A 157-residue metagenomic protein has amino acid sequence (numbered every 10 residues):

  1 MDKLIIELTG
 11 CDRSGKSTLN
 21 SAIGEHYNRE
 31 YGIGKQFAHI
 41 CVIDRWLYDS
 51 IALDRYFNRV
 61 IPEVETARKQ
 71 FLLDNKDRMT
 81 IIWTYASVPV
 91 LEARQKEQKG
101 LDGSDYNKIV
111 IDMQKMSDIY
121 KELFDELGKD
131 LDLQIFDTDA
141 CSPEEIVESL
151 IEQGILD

Functional and structural regions predicted by a protein language model:
D2-I5: Pre-Walker A (Motif I) flank of P-loop NTPase domains
L8: Hydrophobic anchor at the beta1->P-loop junction of P-loop NTPases
C11-S14, T18-R59: Conserved substrate/cofactor phosphate-moiety recognition/catalytic segment in nucleotide-dependent phosphotransferases
G15, D49-L53, P89-A93, P143-E145: Short catalytic/ligand-binding loop motif for oxyanion handling, primarily in non-cytosolic enzymes, centered on
N28-Y31, C41-V42, I81-W83, D130-I135: Conserved beta-strand scaffold positions in the cores of enzyme catalytic domains, especially in NTP/NDP-utilizing
Q36-H39, P89, D139-I146: A short acidic, often aromatic-flanked loop/helix-cap motif at beta-alpha or helix-coil junctions that lines enzyme
F57-E65, F71-E122: A glycine- and Lys/Arg-enriched "phosphate-lid" helix/loop adjacent to the NTP-binding pocket of small-molecule kinases
K99-D102, I109, Q114-D157: NTP-dependent small-molecule kinase module
